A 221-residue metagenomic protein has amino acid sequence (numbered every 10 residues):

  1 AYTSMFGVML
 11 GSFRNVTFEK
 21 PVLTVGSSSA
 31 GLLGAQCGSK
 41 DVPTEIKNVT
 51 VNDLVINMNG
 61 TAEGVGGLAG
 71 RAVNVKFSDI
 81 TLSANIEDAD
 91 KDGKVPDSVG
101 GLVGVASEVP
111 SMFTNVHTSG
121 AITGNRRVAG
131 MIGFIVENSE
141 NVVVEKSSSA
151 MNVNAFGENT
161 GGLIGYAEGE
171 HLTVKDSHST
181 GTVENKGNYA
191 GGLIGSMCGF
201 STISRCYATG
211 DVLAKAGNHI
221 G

Functional and structural regions predicted by a protein language model:
A1-G221: Predominantly extracellular beta-rich ligand-binding scaffolds that present long acidic/polar faces for carbohydrate
